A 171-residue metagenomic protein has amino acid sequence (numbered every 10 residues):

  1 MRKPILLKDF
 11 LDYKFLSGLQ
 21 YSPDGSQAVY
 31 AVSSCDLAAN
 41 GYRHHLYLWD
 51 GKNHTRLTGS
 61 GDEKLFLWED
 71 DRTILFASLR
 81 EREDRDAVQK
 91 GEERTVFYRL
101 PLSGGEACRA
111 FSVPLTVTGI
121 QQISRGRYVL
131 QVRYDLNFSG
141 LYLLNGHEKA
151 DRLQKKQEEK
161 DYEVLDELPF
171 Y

Functional and structural regions predicted by a protein language model:
M1-F15, Y47-K64, V88-E93, Y98-T118: Multi-bladed beta-propeller domains
M1-K3, A38-R43, D166-F170: Blade/loop signatures of beta-propeller domains
K8-H44: Beta-strand-rich domains and repeat architectures in extracellular enzymes and scaffolds, especially beta-propellers
Y13-A28, S60-A77, E83, P114-Y128: Conserved beta-propeller blade repeats
V29-A38, L75-Q89, L130-D135, Y171: Beta-strand C-termini and the immediately following turn/loop, strongest in propeller blades
D84, V88-R94, R133-Y171: Predominantly five- to eight-bladed beta-propeller fold
R99-G146: Internal hydrophobic scaffold segments of catalytic domains
